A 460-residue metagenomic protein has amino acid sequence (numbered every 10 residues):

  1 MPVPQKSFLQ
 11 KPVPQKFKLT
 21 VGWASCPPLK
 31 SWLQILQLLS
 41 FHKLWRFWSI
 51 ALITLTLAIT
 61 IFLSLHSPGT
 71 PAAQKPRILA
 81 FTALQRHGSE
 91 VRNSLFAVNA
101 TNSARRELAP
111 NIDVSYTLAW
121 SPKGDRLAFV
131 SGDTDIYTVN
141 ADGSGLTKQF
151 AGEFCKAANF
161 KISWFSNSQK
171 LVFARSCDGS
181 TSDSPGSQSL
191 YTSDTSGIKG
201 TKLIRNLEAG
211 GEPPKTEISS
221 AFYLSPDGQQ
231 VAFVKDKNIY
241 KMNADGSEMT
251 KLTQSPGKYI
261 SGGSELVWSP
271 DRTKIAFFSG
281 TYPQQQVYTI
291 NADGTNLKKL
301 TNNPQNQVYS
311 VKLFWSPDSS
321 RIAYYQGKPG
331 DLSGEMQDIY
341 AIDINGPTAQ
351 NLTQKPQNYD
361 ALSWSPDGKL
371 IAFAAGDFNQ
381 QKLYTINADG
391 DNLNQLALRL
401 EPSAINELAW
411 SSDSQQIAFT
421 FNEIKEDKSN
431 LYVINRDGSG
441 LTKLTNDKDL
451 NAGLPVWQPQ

Functional and structural regions predicted by a protein language model:
Q5, L9, P14, W23-S25: Intrinsic, low-complexity polybasic segments
S7, K18-V21, K30-L33: Coil-to-alpha-helix initiation sites in intrinsically disordered, low-complexity, charged segments
W23, W32, W45-W48: Tryptophan (W) side chains
P27-L29, I405: Intrinsically disordered, low-complexity, charge-rich segments with an acidic bias
L29-F41: Juxtamembrane low-complexity tails/linkers enriched in Ser/Thr-Pro and polybasic
W45-W48, L55-Q460: Sequence signature of WD/YWTD-type beta-propeller architectures
